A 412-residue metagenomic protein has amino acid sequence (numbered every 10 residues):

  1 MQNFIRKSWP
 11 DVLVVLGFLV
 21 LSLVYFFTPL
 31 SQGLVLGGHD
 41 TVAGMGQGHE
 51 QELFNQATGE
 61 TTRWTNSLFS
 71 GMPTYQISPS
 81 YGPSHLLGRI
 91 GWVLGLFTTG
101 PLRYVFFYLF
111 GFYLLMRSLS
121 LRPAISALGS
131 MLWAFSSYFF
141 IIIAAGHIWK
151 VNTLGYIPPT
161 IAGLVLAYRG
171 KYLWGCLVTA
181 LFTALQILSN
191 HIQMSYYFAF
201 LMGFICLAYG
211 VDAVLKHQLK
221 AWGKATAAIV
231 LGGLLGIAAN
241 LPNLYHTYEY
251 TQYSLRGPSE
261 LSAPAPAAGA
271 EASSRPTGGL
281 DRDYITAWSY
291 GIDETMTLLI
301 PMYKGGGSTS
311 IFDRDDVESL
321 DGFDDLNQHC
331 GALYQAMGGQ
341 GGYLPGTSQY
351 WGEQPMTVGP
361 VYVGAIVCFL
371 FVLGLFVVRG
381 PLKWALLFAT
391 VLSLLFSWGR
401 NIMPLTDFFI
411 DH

Functional and structural regions predicted by a protein language model:
M1-T28, K224-G233: Start-transfer (signal-anchor) and selected internal transmembrane alpha helices of multi-pass inner/ER membrane
N3-K7, F69, I90-P101, R122 (+9 more regions): Membrane-helix interfacial "entry" motifs
K7, V214-A227, D315-P345, L370-P404: Membrane-interface helix-loop-helix junctions at transmembrane boundaries of multi-pass membrane enzymes, predominantly
F18-L21, F107-S118, P123-A213, A225-T247: Membrane-embedded helix bundles of polyisoprenyl
L21-L115, M131-L154, S273-V363, F396-H412: Membrane-interface coil-to-helix junctions
S31-G33, W174, A238-P258, G306-G307 (+1 more regions): Acidic/polar loop patches that form or flank catalytic/metal-binding clefts of enzymes that bind anionic ligands
G146-I148, L201-F204, Y248-P264, F409-H412: Short secondary-structure boundary/capping segments
K224-Y290: Polar, glycine-rich mid-to-C-terminal structural blocks that act as macromolecule-binding/assembly scaffolds
